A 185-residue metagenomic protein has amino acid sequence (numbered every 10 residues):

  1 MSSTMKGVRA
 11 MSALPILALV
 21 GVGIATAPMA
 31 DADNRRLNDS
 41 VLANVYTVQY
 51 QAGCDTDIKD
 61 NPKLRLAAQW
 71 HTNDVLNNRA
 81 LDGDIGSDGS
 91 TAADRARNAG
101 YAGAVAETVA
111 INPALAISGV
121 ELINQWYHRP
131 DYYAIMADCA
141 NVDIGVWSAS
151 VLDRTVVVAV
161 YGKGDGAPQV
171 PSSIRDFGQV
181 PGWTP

Functional and structural regions predicted by a protein language model:
M1-A32: Secretory targeting and sorting signals
S3, L76-N77, M136: Short amphipathic alpha-helical segments with coiled-coil-like heptad repeat character
M5, P62, I85, G89 (+2 more regions): Solvent-exposed, flexible loop/coil residues
M29-D31, N77-N78, I117-S118: A short, structure-level motif marking secondary-structure boundaries and short turns
D33-R95, I144: Short, well-ordered surface patches within globular domains
R36, S40, V48, A67 (+1 more regions): Composition-driven, intrinsically disordered low-complexity tracts enriched in small residues
T91-A167: A well-ordered secondary-structure block
